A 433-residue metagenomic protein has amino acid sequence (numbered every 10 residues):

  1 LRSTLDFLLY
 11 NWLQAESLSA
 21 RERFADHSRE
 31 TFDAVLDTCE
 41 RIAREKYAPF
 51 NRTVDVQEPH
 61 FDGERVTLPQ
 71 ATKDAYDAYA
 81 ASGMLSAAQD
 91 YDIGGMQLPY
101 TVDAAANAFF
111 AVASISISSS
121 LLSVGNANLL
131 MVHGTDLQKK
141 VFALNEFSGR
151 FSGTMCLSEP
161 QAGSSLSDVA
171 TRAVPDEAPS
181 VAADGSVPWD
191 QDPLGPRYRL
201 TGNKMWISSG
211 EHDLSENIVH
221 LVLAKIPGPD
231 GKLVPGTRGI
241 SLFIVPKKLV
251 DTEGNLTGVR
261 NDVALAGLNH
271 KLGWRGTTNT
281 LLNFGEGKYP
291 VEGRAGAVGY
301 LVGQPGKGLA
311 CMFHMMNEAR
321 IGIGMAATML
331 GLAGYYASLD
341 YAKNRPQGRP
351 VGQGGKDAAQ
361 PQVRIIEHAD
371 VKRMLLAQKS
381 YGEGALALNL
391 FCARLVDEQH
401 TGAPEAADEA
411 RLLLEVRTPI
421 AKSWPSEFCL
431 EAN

Functional and structural regions predicted by a protein language model:
L1-I117, L137, V141, A182-D184 (+2 more regions): Amphipathic, small/basic residue-rich leader segments at the start of a protein or domain
N11-A20, T72-G83, Y100-D103, P196-L200 (+3 more regions): Active-site-adjacent bridging/hinge elements
A20-F32, V56-F61, M84-D92, N107-A113 (+10 more regions): Glycine- and acidic
P59, L122-S123, G134-P188, P196 (+1 more regions): Internal maturation/activation junctions in enzymes
G195-R260: A short core secondary-structure module
L249-A266, K271, T278-A319, L339-I366: A glycine-rich, basic-preceded beta-loop-alpha segment at the flavin cofactor/substrate interface of flavin-utilizing
N317-G402: Extended amphipathic alpha-helical segments enriched in small hydrophobics
L414-N433: Charged, glycine-rich active-site and insertion segments that engage polyanionic ligands
